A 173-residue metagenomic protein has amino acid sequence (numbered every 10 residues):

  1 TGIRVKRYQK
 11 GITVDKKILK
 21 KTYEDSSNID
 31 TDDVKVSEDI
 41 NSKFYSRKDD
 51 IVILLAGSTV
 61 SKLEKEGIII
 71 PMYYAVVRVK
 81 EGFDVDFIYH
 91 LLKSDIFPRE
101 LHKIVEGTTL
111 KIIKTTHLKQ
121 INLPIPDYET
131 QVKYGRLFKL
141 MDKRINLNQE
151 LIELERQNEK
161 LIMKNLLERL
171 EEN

Functional and structural regions predicted by a protein language model:
T1, D32-K35, A75, Y89 (+1 more regions): Charge-rich amphipathic alpha-helical interaction elements
T1-V14, L19-K48: Sequence-specific dsDNA recognition surfaces
V14, K65, T109-I112: Short proline/glycine-enriched turn/loop segments at secondary-structure junctions
D49-I53: Generic structural signal for buried aliphatic residues
L54-L92: A short beta-sheet element
Y73, S94-E129: Glycine-anchored helix-breaking recognition loops at helix->coil/strand junctions
V85-I88, K119-E153, Q157: Amphipathic alpha-helical segments
Q149-N173: Short amphipathic coiled-coil heptad-repeat segments
